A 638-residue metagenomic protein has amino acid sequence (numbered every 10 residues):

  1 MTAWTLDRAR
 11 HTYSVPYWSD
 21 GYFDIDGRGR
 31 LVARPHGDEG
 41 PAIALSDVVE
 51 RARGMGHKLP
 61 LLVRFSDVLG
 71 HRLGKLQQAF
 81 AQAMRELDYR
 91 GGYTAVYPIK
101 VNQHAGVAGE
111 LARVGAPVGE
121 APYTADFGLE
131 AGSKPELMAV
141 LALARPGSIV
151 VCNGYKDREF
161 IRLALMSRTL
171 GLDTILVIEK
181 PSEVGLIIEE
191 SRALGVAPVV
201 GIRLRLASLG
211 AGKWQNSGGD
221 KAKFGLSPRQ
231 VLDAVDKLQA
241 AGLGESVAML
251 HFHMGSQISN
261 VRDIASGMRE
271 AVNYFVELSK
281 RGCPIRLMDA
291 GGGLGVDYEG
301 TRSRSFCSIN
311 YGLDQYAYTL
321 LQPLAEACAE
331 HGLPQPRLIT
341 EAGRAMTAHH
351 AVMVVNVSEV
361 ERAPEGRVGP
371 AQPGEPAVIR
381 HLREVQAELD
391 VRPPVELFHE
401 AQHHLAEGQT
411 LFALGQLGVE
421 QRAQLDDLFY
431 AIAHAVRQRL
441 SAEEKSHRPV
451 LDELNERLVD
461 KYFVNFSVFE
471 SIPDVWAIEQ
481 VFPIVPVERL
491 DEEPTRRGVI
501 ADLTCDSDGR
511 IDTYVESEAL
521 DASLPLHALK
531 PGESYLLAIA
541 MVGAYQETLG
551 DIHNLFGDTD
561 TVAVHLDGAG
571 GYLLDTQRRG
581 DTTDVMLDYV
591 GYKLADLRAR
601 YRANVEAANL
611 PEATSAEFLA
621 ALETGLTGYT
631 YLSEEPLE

Functional and structural regions predicted by a protein language model:
M1-L31: Charged, compositionally biased N-terminal leader segments and the immediate start of the first structured element
W4, A325-E638: Charged (often Lys/Glu-rich) extended helix/loop segments that serve as interaction or gating elements
D20, I25-Q103: Low-complexity, highly charged intrinsically disordered N-terminal segments that act as targeting/localization
R30, D38, V68, N102-H104 (+15 more regions): Short, glycine-/Ser/Thr-/acidic-enriched flexible segments
L59, V63, R85-R90, R281-I285 (+1 more regions): Flexible, glycine/charged-enriched surface loops at secondary-structure junctions
K75, G119, Q315-Q322, G332 (+2 more regions): Noncatalytic alpha-helical scaffold of FAD-dependent oxidoreductases
D88-D289, L294-E299, N310-Y318, P323 (+2 more regions): Active-site-proximal beta-alpha core segment in soluble small-molecule metabolic enzymes
R304-L313, A317, V355-V357, Q372-P376: C-terminal helical cap(s) of enzyme catalytic domains, especially alpha/beta-barrels
